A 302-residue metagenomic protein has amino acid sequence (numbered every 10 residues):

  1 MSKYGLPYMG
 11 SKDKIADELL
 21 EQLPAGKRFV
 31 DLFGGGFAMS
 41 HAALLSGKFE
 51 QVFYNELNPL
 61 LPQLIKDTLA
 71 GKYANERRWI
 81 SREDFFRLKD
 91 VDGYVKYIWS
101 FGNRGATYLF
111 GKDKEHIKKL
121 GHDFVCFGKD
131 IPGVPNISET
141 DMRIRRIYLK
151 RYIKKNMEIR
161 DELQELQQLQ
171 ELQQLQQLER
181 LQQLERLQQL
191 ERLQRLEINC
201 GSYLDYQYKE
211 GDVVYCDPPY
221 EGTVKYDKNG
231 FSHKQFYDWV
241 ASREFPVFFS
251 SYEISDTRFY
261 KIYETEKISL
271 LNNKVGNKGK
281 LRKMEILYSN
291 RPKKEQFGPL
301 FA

Functional and structural regions predicted by a protein language model:
M1-S46: S-adenosyl-L-methionine
D13, G36-M39, N58-L61, W99-G102 (+4 more regions): Short, solvent-exposed loop/turn segments at secondary-structure junctions
K27, V52, V213: Hydrophobic "anchor" residues on beta-strands that sit immediately upstream of conserved functional sites
D31-G35, N55-L57, N199-G201, C216-P219 (+2 more regions): Short His-Asn-centered micro-motif
S46, E50-L193: Class I S-adenosyl-L-methionine-dependent methyltransferase module
R186-E197, W239-V247: A structural motif corresponding to the C-terminal end of an alpha-helix and its immediate exit/capping segment
L196-S232: Active-site segment flanking the S-adenosylmethionine/decSAM binding pocket in AdoMet-dependent transferases
D227-A302: Long, positively charged, glycine-interspersed low-complexity recognition regions
